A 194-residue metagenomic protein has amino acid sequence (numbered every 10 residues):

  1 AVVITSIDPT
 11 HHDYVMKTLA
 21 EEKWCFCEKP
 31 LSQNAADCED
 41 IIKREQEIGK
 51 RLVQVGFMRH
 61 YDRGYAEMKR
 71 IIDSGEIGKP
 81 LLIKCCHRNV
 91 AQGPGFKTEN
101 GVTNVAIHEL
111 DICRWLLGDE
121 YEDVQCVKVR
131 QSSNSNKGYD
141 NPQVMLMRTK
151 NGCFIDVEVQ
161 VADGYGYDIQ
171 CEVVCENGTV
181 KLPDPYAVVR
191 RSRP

Functional and structural regions predicted by a protein language model:
A1, D13, D40, E67-R70 (+2 more regions): Alpha-helical elements of Rossmann-like donor-binding domains used by nucleotide-donor carbohydrate transfer enzymes
A1-T5, F26: N-terminal Rossmann-like NAD(P) cofactor-binding module of classical short-chain dehydrogenase/reductase
S6-I7, V159: Short glycine-/small-residue-rich Rossmann-like dinucleotide-binding loops
P9, F26, S32-G93: A contiguous active-site-proximal alpha/beta segment in oxidoreductase catalytic domains
P9-E28: Rossmann-fold NAD(P) dinucleotide-binding segment
K97-G101: Short glycine-enriched, charge-decorated loop/helix-capping segments at active-site entrances that position
N104, H108-V189: Contiguous beta-strand/loop segments that form the cofactor/metal-binding neighborhood of enzyme cores
